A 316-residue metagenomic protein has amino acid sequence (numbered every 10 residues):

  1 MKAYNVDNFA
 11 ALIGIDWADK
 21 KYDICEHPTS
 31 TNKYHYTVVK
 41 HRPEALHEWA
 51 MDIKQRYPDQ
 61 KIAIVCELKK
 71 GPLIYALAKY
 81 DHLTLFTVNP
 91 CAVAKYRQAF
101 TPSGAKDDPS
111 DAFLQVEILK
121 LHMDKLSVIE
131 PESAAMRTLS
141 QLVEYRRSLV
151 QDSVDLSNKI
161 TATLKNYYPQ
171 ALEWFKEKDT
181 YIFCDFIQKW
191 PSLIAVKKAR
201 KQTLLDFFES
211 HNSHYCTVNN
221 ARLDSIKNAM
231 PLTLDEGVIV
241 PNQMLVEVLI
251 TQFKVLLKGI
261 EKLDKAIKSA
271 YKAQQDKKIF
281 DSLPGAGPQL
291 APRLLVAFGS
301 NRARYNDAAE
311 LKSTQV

Functional and structural regions predicted by a protein language model:
M1-V316: A detector of single, family-specific signature residues that are central to catalytic or substrate-handling motifs
